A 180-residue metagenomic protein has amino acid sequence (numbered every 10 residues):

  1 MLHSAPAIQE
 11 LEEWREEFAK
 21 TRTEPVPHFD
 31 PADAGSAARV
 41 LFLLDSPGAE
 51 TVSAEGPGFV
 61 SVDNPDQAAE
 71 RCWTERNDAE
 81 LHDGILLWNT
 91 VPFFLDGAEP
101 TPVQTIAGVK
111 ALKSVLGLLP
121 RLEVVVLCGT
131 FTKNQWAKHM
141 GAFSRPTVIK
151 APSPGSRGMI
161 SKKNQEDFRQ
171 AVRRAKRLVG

Functional and structural regions predicted by a protein language model:
M1-P154: A polyanion-binding, active-site-adjacent surface
N77, L81, S144-V179: Short, flexible loop segments at boundaries between secondary-structure elements
